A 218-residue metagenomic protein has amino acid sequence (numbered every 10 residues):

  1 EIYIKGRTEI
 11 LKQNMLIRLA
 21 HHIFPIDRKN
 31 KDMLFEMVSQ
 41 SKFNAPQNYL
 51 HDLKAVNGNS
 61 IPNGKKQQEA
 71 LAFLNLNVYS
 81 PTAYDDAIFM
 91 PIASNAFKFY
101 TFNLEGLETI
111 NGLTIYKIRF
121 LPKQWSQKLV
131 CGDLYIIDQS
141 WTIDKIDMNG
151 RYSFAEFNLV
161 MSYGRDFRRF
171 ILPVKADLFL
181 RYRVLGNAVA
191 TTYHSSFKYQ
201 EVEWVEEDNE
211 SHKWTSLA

Functional and structural regions predicted by a protein language model:
E1-I115, K123-L129, L185, Y193-A218: Structured extracytoplasmic
G106-E108, F120-Q124, L134-S140, G150-Y152 (+2 more regions): Short, flexible loop/turn elements at secondary-structure junctions
I110, D138-Q139, F167, D208: Short, ordered coil/turn segments that flank beta-strands lining enzyme active or ligand-binding pockets
N111-R119, S140-D147, F170-K175: Short, hydrophobic/aromatic-rich segments at coil-to-beta transitions
S126-L129, R151-E156, V184-A188: Solvent-exposed loop/turn segments connecting transmembrane beta-strands in outer-membrane beta-barrel proteins
G132, D138, N158-R169: Extended lipid/amphipathic-ligand handling interfaces
I146-N158, S162-R165, D177-F179: Strand-loop-strand
V174-S195: Outer-membrane beta-barrel translocator/channel fold
